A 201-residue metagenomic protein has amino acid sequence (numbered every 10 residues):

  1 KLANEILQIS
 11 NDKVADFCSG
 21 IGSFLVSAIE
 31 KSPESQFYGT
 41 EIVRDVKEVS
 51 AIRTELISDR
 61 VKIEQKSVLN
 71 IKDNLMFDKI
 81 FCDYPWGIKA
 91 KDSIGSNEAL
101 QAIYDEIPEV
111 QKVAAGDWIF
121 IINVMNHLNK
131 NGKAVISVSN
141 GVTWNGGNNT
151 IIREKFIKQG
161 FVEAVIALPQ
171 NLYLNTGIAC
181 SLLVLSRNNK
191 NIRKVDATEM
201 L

Functional and structural regions predicted by a protein language model:
K1-K89, S139-G141, T150-R153, K158-V162 (+1 more regions): Conserved S-adenosyl-L-methionine
D78-L201: A conserved structural/catalytic subdomain of Rossmann-like adenosyl-cofactor enzymes
